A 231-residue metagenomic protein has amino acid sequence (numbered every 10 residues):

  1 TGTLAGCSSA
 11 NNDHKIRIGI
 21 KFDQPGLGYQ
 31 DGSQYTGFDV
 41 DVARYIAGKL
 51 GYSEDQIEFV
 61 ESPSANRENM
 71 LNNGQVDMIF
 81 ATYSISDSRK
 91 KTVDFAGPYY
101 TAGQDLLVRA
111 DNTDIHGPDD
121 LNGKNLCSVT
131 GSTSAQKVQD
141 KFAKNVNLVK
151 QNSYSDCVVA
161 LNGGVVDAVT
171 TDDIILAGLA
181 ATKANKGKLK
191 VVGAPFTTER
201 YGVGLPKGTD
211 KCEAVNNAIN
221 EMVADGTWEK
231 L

Functional and structural regions predicted by a protein language model:
N12-F80: Extracytoplasmic small-molecule ligand-binding "clamshell" domains of the periplasmic binding protein/Venus flytrap
Q24-P25, Y35-L50, D105-V158, A168 (+2 more regions): Bilobed "Venus flytrap"/periplasmic-binding protein-like clamshell domains and structurally analogous long
D41, Y45-K49, N112, S132 (+1 more regions): Extended ligand-binding regions for polar small-molecule ligands
Q56-E58, T133-V149, G187-V191, N217-L231: Ligand-binding clefts/hinges and TM-proximal coupling segments of bilobed small-molecule sensing domains
I57-N69, T113-D114, V149-G163, E199: Short helix-initiation/N-cap motifs at beta->coil->alpha
E58-D120: Acidic, polar ligand-binding/catalytic clefts
T82-T92, K137-D140, N162, D167-T197: A ligand-binding cleft/hinge motif common to bilobed small-molecule-binding domains
Y100-V108, D173, A177, A181-N220: Periplasmic-binding protein-like
